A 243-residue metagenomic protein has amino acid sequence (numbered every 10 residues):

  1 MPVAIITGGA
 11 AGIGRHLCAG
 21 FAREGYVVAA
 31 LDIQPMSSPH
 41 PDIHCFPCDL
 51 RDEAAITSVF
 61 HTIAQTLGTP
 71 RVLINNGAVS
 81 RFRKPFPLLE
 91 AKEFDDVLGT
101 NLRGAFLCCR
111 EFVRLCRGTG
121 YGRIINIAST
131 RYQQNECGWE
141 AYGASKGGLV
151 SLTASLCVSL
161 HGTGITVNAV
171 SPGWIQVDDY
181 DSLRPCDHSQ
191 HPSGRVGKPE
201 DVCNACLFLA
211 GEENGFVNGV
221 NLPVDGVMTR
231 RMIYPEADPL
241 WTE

Functional and structural regions predicted by a protein language model:
M1-V27: Canonical Rossmann dinucleotide-binding motif of NAD(H)/NADP(H)-dependent dehydrogenases/reductases, specifically
R83, N218-E243: Short C-terminal tail/terminal secondary-structure segment of NAD(P)H-dependent dehydrogenase/reductase domains
K84-F86, E90-D95, D187: Substrate-binding pocket helix/loop in short-chain dehydrogenase/reductase
C109, S145, T153: Active-site helix of classical SDR
R114, V158-S159, G215: Alpha-helical segment proximal to the catalytic Tyr-Lys
Y121, K198-V224, M228-T229: C-terminal substrate-recognition "lid" of short-chain dehydrogenase/reductases
H161, T166, V217-G219: Short, small/polar-rich loop/turn modules that mediate ligand/substrate recognition or access, typified
